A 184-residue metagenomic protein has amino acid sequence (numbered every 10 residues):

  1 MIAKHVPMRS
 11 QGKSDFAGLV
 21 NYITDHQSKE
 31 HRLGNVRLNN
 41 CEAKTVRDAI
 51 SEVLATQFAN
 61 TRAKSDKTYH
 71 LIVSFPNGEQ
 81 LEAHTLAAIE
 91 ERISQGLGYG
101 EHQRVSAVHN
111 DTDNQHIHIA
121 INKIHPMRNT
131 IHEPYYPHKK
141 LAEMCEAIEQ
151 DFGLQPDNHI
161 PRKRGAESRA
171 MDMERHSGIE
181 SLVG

Functional and structural regions predicted by a protein language model:
M1-G184: N-terminal nicking endonuclease/strand-transfer module with a His-rich metal-binding environment and a catalytic Tyr
